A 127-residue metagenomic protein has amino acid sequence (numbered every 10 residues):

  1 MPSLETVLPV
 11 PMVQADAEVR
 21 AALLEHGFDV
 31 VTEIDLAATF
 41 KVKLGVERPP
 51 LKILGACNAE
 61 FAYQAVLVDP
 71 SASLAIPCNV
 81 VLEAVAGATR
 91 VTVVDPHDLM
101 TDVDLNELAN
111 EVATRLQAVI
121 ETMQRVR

Functional and structural regions predicted by a protein language model:
M1-H26, R125: Terminal, regulation- and interaction-focused segments at domain boundaries
V10, Q14, D35, E107 (+1 more regions): Conserved active-site and cofactor/substrate-binding residues in soluble primary-metabolism enzymes
R20-T39, K43: Charged, well-structured alpha/beta interaction segments
D35-V81: Compact, glycine-rich, soluble single-domain proteins
C78-V103: Beta-strand/loop substructures that line and gate deep hydrophobic ligand-binding cavities in soluble
D102-R127: Well-ordered alpha/beta subsegment
